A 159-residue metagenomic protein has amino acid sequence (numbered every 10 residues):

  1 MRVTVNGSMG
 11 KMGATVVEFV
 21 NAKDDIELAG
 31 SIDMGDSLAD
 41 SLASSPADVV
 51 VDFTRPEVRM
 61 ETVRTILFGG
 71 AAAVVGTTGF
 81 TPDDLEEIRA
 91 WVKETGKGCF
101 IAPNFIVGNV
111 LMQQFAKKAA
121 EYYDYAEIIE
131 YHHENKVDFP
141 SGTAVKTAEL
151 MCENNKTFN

Functional and structural regions predicted by a protein language model:
M1-E18, A29, A120-N159: Active-site-lining helix/loop region of Rossmann-like oxidoreductase modules
N6, F53-T54, G76-T77, A102 (+1 more regions): Structural motif
F19-D40: NAD(P)-binding Rossmann-fold cofactor-contacting core
M34, T78-F80, N104-I106, Y131-E134: Short, ordered loop/turn segments at secondary-structure junctions
A43, V49, F53-G76, L85-E87: Rossmann-fold NAD(P) dinucleotide-binding segment
R64, T77-C99, F115-K118: Rossmann-fold NAD(P)-binding glycine/threonine-rich loop
A72, E87-I106, Y122-A126: Rossmann-fold dehydrogenase core element
